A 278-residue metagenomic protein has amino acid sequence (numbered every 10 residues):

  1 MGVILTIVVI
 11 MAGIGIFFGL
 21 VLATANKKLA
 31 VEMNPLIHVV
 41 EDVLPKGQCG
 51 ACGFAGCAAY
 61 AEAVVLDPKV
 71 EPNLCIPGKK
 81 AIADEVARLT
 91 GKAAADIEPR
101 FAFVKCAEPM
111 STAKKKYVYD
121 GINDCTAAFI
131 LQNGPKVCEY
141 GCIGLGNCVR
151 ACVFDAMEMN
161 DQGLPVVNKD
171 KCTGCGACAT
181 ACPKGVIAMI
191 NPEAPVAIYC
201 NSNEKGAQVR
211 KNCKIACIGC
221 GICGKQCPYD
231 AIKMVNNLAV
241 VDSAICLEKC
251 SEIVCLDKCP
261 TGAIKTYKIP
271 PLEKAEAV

Functional and structural regions predicted by a protein language model:
G2-Q226, I253-K258, G262-V278: Ferredoxin-type iron-sulfur electron-transfer modules and their immediate structural context
E204-K205, L238, D242: Cys/His-clustered metal-coordination modules, chiefly Zn-binding fingers
I222, I232-V240: Strongly charged, low-complexity linkers/loops
Y229-D230, A244: Small-residue-rich coil/turn connectors flanking short beta-strands in beta-rich bacterial enzymes
N236, S243-I245, K268: Active-site proximal loops enriched in glycine and acidic residues that flank catalytic Cys/His/Asp and coordinate
